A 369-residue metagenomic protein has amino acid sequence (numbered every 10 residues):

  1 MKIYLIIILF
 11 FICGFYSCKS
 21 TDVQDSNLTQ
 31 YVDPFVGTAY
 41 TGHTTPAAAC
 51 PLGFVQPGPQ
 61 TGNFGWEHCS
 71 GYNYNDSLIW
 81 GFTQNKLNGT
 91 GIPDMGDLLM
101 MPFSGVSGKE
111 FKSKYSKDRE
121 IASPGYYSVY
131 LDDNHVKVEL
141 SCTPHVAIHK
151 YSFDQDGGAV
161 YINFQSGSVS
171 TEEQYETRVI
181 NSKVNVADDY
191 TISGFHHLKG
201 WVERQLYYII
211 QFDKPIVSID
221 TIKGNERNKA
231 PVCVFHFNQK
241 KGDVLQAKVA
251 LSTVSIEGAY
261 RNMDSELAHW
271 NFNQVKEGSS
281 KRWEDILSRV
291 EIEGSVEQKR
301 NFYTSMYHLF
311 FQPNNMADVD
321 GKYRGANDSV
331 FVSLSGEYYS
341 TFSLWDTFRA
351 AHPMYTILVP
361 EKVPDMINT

Functional and structural regions predicted by a protein language model:
M1-Q24: Bacterial Sec-dependent N-terminal signal peptides
D22-H352, T356-T369: Accessory carbohydrate-recognition regions in carbohydrate-active enzymes
